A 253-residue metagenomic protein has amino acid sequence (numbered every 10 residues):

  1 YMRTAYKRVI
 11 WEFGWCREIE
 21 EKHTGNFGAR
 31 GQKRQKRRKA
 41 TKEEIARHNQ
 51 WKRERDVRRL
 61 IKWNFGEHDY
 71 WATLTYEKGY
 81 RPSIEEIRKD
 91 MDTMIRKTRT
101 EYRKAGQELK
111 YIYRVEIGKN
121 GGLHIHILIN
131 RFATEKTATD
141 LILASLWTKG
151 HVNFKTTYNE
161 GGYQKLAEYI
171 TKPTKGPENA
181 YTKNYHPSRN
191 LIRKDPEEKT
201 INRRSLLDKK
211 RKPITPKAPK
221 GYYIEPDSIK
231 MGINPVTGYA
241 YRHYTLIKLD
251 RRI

Functional and structural regions predicted by a protein language model:
Y1-G121, R131-I253: Right-hand nucleic-acid polymerase module
I125-I129: Cys/His-coordinated zinc-finger cores
